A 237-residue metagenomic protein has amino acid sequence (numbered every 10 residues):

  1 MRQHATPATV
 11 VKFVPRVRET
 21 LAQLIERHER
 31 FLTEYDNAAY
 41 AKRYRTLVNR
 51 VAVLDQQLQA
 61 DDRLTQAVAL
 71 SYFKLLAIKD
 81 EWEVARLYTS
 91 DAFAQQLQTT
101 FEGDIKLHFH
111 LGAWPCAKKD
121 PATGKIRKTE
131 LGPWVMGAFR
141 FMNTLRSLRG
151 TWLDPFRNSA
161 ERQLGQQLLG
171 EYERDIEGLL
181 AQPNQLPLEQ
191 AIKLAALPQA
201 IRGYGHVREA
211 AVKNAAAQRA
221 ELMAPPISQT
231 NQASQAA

Functional and structural regions predicted by a protein language model:
M1-A237: Active-site loops and adjacent core secondary-structure elements that bind or stabilize anionic groups
